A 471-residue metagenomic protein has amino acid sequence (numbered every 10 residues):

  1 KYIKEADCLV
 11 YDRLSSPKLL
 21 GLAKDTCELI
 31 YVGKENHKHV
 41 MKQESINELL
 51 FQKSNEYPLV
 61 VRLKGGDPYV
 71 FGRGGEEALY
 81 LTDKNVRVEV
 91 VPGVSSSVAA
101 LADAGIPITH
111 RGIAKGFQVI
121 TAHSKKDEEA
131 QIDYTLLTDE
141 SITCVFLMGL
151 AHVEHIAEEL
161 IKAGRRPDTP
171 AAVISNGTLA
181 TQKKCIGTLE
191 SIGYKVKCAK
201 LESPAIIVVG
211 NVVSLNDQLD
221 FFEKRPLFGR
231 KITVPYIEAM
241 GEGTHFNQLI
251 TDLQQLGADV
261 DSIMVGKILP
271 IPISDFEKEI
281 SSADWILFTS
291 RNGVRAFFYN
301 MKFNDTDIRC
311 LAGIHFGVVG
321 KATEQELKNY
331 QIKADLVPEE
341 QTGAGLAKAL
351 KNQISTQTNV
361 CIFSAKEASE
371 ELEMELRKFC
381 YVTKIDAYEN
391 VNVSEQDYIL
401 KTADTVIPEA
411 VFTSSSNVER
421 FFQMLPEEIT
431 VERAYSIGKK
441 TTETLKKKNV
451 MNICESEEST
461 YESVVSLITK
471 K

Functional and structural regions predicted by a protein language model:
K1-V94, P270, L287-A296, A312: Class I S-adenosyl-L-methionine
D7-V10, V61, Q118, V145 (+3 more regions): Conserved beta-strand elements of the Class I
Y11, K64, P92, T121 (+5 more regions): Short beta-strand/turn micro-motifs composed of small residues that flank or help shape donor/cofactor-binding pockets
S15, E35, G65-Y69, S124-K125 (+4 more regions): Short glycine-rich anion-binding loops that position phosphate/pyrophosphate groups of nucleotides and phosphorylated
C27, N36, K42-L50, S54-E56 (+3 more regions): Signature of uroporphyrinogen-III synthase
Y69-E140, C185, L336-Q341: Class I SAM-dependent methyltransferase SAM-binding "motif I" and its flanking Rossmann-like core
Y80, V90, S95, A99 (+5 more regions): Acidic, glycine-enriched active-site microenvironments
D127-A172: Conserved anion/nucleotide-ligand pocket segment
